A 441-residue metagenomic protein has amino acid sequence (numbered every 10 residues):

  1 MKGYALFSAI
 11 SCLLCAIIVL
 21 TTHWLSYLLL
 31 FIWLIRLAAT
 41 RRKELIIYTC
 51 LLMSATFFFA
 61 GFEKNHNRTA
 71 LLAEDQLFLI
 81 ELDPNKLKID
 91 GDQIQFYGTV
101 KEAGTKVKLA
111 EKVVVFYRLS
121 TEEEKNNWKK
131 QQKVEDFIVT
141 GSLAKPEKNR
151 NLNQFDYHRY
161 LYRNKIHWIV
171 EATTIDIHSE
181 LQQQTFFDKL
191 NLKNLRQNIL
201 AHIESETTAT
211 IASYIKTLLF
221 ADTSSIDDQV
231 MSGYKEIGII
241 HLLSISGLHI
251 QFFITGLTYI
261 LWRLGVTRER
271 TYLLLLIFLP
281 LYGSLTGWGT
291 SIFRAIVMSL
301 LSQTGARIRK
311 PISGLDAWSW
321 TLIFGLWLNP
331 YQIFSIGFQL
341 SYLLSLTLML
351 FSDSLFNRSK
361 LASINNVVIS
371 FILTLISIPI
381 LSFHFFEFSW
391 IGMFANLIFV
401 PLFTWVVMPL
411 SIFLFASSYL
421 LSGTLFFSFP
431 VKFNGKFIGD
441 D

Functional and structural regions predicted by a protein language model:
M1-L71: N-terminal leader/targeting segments
M1-S8, L45-I46, S313-D316, A362 (+2 more regions): Membrane-interfacial loop-to-transmembrane alpha-helix junctions, especially the N-terminal start
K2-A5, W24, W33, R42 (+4 more regions): C-terminal regulatory/interaction regions
T22, A38-C50, V230-M393: Hydrophobic alpha-helical transmembrane segments in multi-pass membrane proteins
T22-I32, L340-S341, N396-T404: Alpha-helical transmembrane segments of polytopic membrane proteins
F57-H241: Membrane-interface helix/helix-cap signal primarily in integral membrane proteins
A201, S232, W262, S302 (+5 more regions): Short amphipathic alpha-helical coupling elements at transmembrane boundaries
E236, F386-I398, L402, L410-D441: Membrane-interface amphipathic/re-entrant loop segments adjacent to transmembrane helices in multi-pass membrane
